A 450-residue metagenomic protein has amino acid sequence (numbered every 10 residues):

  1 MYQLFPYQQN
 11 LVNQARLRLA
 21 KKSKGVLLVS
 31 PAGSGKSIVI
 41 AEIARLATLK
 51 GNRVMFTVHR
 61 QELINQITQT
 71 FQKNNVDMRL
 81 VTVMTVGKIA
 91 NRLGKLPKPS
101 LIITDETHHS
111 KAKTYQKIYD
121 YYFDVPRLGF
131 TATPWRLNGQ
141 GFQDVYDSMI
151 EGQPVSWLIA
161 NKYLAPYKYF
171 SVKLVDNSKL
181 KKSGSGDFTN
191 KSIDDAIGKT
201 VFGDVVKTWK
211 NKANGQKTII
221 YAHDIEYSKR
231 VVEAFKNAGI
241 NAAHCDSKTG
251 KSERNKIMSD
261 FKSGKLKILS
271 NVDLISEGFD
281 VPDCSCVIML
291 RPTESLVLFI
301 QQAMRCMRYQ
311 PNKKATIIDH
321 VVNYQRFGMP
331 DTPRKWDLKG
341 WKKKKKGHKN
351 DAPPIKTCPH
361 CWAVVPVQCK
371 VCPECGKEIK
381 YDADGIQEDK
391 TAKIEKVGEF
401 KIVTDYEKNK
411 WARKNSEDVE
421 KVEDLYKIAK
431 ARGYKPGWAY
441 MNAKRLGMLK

Functional and structural regions predicted by a protein language model:
M1-L27: Conserved pre-motif I regulatory segment
K22-I43: Walker A/P-loop
I64-K98: Inter-Walker segment of RecA-like/P-loop motor cores
N65-Q69, K229-R230, I240-V272: Conserved helicase ATPase core of P-loop NTP-dependent helicases/translocases
P99, I268-N271, E277-P292, A315-D319: A short beta-strand element within the Helicase C-terminal
H109-Y169: Post-DEXD/H (motif II) to motif III coupling segment of the RecA-like Helicase ATP-binding lobe
M149-I219: Conserved interdomain linker/interface between the two RecA-like ATPase lobes of SF2 helicase motors
C306-D331: Conserved segment of the helicase C-terminal RecA-like domain
